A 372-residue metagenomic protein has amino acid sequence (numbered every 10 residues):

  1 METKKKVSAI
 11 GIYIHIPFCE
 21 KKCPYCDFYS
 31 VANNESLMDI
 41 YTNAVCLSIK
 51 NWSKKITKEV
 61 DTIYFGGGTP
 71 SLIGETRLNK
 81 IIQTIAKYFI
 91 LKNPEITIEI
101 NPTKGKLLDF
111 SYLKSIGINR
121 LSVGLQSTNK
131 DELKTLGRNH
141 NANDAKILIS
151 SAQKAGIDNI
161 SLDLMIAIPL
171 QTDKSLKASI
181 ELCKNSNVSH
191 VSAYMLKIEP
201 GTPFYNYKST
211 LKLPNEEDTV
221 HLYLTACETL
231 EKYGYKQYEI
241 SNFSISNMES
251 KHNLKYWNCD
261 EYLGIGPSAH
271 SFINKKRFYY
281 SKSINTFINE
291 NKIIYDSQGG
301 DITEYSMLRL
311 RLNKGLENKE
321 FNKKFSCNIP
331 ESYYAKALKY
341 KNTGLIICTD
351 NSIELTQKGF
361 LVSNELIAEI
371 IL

Functional and structural regions predicted by a protein language model:
M1-I10, E20: Flexible, acidic/Gly-rich N-terminal and inter-domain linker regions that tether and position cofactor-handling modules
V7-A9, S30-N51, E59-C327: C-terminal scaffold of the Radical SAM
I12-H15: Short metal-coordination and nucleic-acid-contact micro-motifs, chiefly zinc-binding Cys/His arrays
P17-F28: Local cysteine-cluster metal-coordination motifs and their immediate loop/turn environment, predominantly Fe-S cluster
C327-K339: Short amphipathic alpha-helical interaction segments
K341-N351: A short, conserved structural fragment
S352-T356: Minor-groove-contacting beta-hairpin "wing" of winged helix-turn-helix DNA-binding domains
K358-L372: Short, amphipathic alpha-helical interaction segments positioned at domain boundaries
